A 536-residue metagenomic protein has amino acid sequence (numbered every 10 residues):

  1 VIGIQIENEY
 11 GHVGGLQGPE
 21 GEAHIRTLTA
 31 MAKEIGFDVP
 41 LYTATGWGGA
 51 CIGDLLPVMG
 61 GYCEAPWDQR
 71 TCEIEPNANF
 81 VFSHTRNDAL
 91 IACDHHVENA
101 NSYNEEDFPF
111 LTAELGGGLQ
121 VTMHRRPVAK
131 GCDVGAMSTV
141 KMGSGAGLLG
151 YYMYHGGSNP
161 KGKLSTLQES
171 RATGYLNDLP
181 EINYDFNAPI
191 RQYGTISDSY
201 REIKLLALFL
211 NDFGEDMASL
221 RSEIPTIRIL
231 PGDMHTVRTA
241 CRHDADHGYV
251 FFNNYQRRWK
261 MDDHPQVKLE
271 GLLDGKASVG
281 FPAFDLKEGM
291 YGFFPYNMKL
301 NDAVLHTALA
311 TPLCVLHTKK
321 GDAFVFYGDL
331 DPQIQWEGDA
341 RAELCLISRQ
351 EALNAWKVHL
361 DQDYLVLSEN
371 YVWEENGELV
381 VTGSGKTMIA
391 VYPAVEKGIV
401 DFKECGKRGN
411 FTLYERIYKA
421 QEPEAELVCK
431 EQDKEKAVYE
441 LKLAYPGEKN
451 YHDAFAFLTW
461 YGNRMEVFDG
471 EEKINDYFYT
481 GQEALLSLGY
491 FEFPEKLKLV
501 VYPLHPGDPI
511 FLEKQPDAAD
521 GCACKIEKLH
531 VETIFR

Functional and structural regions predicted by a protein language model:
V1, G11, I25-A32, F37-D38 (+7 more regions): Carbohydrate-binding surfaces of carbohydrate-active enzymes
V1-A89, H96-V121, A146, P160: Active-site region of glycoside hydrolase catalytic domains
Y414-Y439: Edge strands and adjacent loops of beta-rich recognition modules
Y439, Q482-L486: Short strand-edge motifs at loop-to-beta-strand transitions and within beta-strands of extracellular beta-rich domains
G447-G470, Y477-F478, L499: Aromatic-lined ligand-binding clefts that engage carbohydrates, nucleic acids, or primary amines
Y490-P494: Surface-exposed, short loops/turns at beta-strand junctions within beta-sandwich domains
V500-G507: Short beta-strand-plus-loop segments that form exposed binding edges in beta-rich domains
D508-R536: Exposed low-complexity, polar/acidic, P/S/T/G-rich flexible segments that act as propeptides, protease-susceptible
